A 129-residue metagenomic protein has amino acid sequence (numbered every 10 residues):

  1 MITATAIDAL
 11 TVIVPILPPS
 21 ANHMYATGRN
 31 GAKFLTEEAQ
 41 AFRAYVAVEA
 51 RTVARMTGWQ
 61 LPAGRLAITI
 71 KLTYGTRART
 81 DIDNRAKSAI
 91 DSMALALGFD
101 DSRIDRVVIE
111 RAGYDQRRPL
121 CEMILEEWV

Functional and structural regions predicted by a protein language model:
M1-V129: Acidic, proline/glycine-enriched N-terminal capping motif
